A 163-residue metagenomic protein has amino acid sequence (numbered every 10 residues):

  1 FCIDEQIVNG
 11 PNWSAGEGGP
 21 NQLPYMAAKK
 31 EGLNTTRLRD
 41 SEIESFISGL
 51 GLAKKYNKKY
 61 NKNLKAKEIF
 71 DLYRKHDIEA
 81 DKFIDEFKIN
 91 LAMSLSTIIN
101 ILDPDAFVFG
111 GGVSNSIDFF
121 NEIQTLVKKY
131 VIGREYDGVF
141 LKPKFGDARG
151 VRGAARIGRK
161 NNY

Functional and structural regions predicted by a protein language model:
F1-C2: Short beta-strand scaffold segments in enzyme catalytic cores
I7, Y25-Y163: ATP-binding/phosphotransfer module of carbohydrate and carboxylate kinases, centering on a glycine-rich
G10-E17, L23: A short acidic/small-residue loop/turn micro-motif
